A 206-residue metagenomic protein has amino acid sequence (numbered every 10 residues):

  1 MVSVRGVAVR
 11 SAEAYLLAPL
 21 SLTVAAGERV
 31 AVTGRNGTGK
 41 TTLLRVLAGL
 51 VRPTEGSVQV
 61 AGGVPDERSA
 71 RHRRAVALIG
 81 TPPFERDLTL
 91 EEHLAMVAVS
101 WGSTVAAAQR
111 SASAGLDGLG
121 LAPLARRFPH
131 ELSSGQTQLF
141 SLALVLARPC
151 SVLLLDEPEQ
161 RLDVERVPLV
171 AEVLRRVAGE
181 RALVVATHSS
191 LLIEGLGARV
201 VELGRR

Functional and structural regions predicted by a protein language model:
T33-R35: The feature captures the beta-strand-to-loop junction immediately N-terminal to the Walker
A48: Helix-to-loop junction immediately C-terminal to a conserved catalytic motif
G56-H72: Conserved ABC transporter NBD signature motif
D87-W101: Q-loop/switch helix immediately C-terminal to the Walker
A95, A106-L124: Conserved ABC ATPase "signature" region
F128-G135: Conserved ABC ATPase signature
L142: Hydrophobic anchor residue at the start of the ABC signature
V145-L146: ABC ATPase C-loop
